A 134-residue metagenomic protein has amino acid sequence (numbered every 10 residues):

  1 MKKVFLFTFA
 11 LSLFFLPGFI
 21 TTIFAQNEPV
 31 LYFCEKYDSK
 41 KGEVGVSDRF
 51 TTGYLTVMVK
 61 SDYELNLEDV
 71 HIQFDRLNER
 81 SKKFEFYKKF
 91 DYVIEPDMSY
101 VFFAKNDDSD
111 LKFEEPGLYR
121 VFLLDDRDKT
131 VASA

Functional and structural regions predicted by a protein language model:
M1-V4: Positively charged n-region of N-terminal signal peptides that target proteins for export
T8-G18, T22: Bacterial N-terminal signal peptides
Y37-D69: Contiguous beta-strand segments within globular domains
Y54-T56, Y63, Y92-L118: Short, solvent-exposed, Trp/other aromatic-anchored flexible loops in extracytoplasmic proteins
I72-N78, L123: Conserved aromatic beta-strand anchor motif in extracellular beta-sandwich/beta-rich domains
R80-F90, K129-S133: Surface-exposed loop/edge segments in extracytoplasmic proteins
S109-E115, Y119-A134: Short, exposed beta-strand-loop hairpins at the edges of beta-sheets in extracellular/periplasmic proteins
